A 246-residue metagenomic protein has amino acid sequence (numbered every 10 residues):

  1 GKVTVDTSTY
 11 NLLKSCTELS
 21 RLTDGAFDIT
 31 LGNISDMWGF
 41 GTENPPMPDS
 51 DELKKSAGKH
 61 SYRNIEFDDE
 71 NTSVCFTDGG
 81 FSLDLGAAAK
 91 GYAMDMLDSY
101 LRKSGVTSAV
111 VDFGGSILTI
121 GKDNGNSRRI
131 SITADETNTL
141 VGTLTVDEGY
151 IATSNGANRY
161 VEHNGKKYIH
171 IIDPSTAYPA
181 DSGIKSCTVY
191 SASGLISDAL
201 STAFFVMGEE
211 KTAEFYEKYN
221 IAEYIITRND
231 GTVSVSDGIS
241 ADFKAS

Functional and structural regions predicted by a protein language model:
G1-S246: Mature catalytic core of soluble alpha/beta enzymes
